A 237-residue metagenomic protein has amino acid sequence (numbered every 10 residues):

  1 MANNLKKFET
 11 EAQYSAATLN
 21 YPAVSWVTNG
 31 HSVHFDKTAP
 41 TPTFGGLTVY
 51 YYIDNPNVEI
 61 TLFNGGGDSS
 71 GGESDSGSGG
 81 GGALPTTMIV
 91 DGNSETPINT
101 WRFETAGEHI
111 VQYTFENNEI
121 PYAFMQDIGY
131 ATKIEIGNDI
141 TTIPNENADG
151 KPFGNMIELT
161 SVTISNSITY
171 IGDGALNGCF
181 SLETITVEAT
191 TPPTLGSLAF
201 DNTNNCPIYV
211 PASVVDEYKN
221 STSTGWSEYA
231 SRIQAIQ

Functional and structural regions predicted by a protein language model:
M1-V24, S32, T184-S197: Extracellular/surface-exposed low-complexity repeats and stalk/linker segments enriched in Gly/Pro and small polar
Y21-F44, D216-S223: Short, surface-exposed terminal/edge motifs of secreted or surface/virion proteins that either
P42-G82, N117-I140: Extracellular ectodomain segments of secreted/surface proteins
I60, R102-Y113: Noncatalytic modules at the cell exterior or secretory-pathway interfaces, chiefly beta-strand-rich lectin/adhesion
V90-D91, E108-E116, G129-T142, G154-Y170 (+3 more regions): Structural signature of tandem-repeat unit edges
G92-R102: Short, solvent-exposed S/T- and G/P-enriched segments that are highly enriched in secreted/extracellular and lumenal
E146-P152, G172-N177, S197-A199: Consensus positions within tandem repeat domains that build extended binding/scaffold surfaces
L198-A199, D216-A230: Short, aromatic/basic amphipathic alpha-helical patches
